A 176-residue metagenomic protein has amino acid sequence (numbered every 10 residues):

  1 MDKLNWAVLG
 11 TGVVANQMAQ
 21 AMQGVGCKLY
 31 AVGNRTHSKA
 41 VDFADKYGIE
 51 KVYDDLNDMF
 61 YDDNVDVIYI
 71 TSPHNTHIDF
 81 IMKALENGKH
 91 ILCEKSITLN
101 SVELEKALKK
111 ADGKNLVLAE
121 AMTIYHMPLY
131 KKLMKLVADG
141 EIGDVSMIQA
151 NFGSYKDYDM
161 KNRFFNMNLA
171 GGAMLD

Functional and structural regions predicted by a protein language model:
M1-Y47: N-terminal Rossmann-like dinucleotide-binding module
M18, K51-L108: Beta-loop-alpha module in the N-terminal Rossmann-like domain of NAD(P)-dependent dehydrogenases, especially those
L29, I49, V65-I68, I142-V145: Local beta-strand N-terminus motif with an aromatic residue
D42-I49, A107-D112: Short, conserved SAM-binding/catalytic segment of Class I S-adenosyl-L-methionine-dependent methyltransferases
Y53, L92, V117-A119, Q149: Structural detector of well-ordered beta-strand residues that form the stable sheet scaffold of enzyme domains
E105-T123, D144-M147: Rossmann-fold dehydrogenase core element
I124-D176: Predominantly a Rossmann-like dinucleotide-binding segment in NAD(P)-dependent oxidoreductases
